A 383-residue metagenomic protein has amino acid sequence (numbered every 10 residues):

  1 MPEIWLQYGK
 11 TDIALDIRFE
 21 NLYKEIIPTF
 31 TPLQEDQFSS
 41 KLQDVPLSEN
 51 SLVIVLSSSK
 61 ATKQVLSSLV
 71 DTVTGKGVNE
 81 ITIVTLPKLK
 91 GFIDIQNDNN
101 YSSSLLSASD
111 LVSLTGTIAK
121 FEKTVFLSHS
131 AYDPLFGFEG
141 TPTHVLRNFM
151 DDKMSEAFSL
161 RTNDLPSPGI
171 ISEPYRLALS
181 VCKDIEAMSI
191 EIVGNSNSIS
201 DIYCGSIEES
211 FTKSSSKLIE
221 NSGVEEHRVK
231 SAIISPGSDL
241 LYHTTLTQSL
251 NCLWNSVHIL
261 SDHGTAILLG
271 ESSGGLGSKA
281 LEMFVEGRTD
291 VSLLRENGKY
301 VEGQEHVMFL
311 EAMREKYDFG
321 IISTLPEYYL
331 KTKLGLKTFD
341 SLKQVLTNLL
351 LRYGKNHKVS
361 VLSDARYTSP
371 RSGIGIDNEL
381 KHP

Functional and structural regions predicted by a protein language model:
M1-D36: N-terminal amphipathic/basic leader segments beginning at the initiator methionine
T29-F38, N99-A108, S206, L336-V345: Short acidic-hydrophobic, aromatic-tinged amphipathic segments that line or gate anion-handling sites
F38-V55, T74-V78, G223-S231, I259-S261 (+1 more regions): Glycine-rich phosphate/diphosphate-binding loops that line cofactor/substrate pockets in enzymes
N50-T62, T82-T85, I233-S235: Short glycine-rich or small-residue beta-strand-to-loop segments that form or flank ligand, phosphate, metal/Fe-S
S57-E80, S249-L260, I267: Histidine-anchored nucleotide/phosphate-binding helix
V70-N100: Anionic-ligand anchoring segments at beta-strand to alpha-helix junctions in alpha/beta enzyme folds, i.e., glycine
N99-G237, S256: Conserved, well-structured core segments that form the ligand-binding/active-site neighborhood of functional domains
L250, W254-P383: C-terminal non-catalytic interaction/assembly regions of soluble proteins
